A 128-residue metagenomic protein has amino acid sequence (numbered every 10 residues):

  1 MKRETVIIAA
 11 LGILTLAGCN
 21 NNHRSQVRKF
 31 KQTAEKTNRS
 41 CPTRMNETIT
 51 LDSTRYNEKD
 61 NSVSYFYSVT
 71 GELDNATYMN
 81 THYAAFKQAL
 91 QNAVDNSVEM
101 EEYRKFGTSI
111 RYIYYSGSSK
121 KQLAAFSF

Functional and structural regions predicted by a protein language model:
M1-V6: Bacterial N-terminal signal peptides that target proteins for export
I7-L14: Hydrophobic helical h-region of N-terminal Sec-dependent signal peptides in bacterial secretory/periplasmic proteins
L16-G18: C-terminal motif of bacterial Sec signal peptides marking the signal peptidase cleavage site
N20-V27: Bacterial lipoprotein signal-peptidase II cleavage site
R28-E47: Post-signal peptide N-terminal segment of mature Sec-exported envelope proteins
A34, T77-E102: Short, non-transmembrane amphipathic alpha-helical segments
N46-T70: Short edge beta-strands and adjacent turn/loop segments
Q91-K121: A short amphipathic beta-strand at an alpha->beta junction
